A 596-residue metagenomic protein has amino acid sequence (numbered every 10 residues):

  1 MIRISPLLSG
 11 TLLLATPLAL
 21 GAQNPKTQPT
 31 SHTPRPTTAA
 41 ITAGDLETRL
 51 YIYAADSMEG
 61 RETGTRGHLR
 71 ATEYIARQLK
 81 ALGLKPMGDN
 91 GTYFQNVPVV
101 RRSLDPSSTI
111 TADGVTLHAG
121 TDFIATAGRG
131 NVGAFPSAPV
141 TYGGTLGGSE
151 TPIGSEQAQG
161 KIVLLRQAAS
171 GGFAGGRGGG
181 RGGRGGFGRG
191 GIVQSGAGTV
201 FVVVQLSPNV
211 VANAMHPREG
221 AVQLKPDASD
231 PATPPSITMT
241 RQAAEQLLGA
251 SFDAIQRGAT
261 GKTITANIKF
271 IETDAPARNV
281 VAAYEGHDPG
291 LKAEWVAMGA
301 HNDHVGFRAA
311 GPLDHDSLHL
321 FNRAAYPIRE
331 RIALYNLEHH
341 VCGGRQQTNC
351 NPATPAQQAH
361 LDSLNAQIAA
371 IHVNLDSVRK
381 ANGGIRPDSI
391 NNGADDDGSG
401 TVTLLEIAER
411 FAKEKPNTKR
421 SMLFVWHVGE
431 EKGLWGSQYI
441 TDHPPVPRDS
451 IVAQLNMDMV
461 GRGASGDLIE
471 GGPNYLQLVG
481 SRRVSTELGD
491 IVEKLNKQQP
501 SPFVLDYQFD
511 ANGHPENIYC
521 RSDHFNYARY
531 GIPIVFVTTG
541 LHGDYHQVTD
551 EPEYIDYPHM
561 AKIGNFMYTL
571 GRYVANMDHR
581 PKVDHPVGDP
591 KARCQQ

Functional and structural regions predicted by a protein language model:
S9-A19: Bacterial N-terminal signal peptides
A22-T27, R129, S170-Q194, R218 (+1 more regions): Disordered, low-complexity segments in secreted/periplasmic proteins that are enriched in proline
Q23-P86, V99, N213-P217, A310 (+2 more regions): N-terminal hydrophobic or amphipathic helices/low-complexity stretches enriched in small/hydrophobic/Pro/Gly
H32-A40, D56-R66, Y142-G143, P152 (+11 more regions): Second-shell loop/turn segments in exported
E59-I162, R166-G179, N267-E272, P276-N279 (+5 more regions): Noncatalytic luminal/extracellular "stalk/propeptide" segments of secretory-pathway proteins
H118, K225, P234-Q246, F252 (+3 more regions): Metal-dependent peptidase/peptidase-like ectodomains
V280, Y284, L291-E294, M298-H360 (+3 more regions): Alpha-helical metal-binding/catalytic segments enriched in His/Glu/Asp
T538-Q596: His/Asp/Glu-rich mid-to-C-terminal helical/loop segments that flank catalytic regions of hydrolases
